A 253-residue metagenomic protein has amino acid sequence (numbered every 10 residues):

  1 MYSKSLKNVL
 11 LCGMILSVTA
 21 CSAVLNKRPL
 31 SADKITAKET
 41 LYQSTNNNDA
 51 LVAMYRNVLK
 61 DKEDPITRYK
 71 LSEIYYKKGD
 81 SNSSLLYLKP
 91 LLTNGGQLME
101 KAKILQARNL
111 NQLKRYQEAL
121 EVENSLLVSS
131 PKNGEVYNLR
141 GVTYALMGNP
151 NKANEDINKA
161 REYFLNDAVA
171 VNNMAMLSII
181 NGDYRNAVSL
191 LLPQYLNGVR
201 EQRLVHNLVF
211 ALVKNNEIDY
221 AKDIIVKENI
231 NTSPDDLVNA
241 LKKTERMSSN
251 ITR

Functional and structural regions predicted by a protein language model:
I15-K89, T93, R253: N-terminal leader/linker segments that initiate helical-solenoid repeat arrays
P29, N197-R253: Terminal, low-structured helical/coil segments at or just beyond the last alpha-helical repeat
E39-T40, E73, R108, V142 (+2 more regions): Residue-level recognition of tetratricopeptide repeat
Y42-Q43, Y76, N111, A145 (+2 more regions): Position-specific recognition of the canonical hydrophobic site in helix A of tetratricopeptide repeat
T45-R56, G79-Y87, L113-V122, M147-K159 (+2 more regions): Structural signature of tandem alpha-helical TPR/SEL1-like repeats, specifically the intra-repeat loop/turn
K60-D61, N94-G95, S129, E162-F164 (+2 more regions): Structural marker of alpha-solenoid helical repeat scaffolds
P65-I66, L98-K101, N133-E135, A168-V169 (+2 more regions): Helix-start (N-cap) detector for alpha-helical repeat units in TPR-like alpha-solenoids, especially tetratricopeptide
K70, I104-L105, L139, N173 (+1 more regions): Canonical tetratricopeptide repeat
